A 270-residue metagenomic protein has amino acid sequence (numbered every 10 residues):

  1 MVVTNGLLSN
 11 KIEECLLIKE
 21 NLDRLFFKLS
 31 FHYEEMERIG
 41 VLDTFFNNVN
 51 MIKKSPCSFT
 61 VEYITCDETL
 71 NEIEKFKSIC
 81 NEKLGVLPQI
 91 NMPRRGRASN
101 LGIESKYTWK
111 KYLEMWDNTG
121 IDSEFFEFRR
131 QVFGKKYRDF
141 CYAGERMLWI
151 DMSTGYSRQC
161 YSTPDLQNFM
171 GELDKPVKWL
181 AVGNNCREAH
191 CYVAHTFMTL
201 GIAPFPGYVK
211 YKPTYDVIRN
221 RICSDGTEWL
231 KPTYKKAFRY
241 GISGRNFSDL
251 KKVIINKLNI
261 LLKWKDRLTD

Functional and structural regions predicted by a protein language model:
M1-F76, L87: Radical SAM/AdoMet-radical enzyme domain recognition
N10, T69, R97-A98, Q167: Generic structural signal for helix capping and beta-alpha/helix-loop junctions
L17-H32, K77-D122, F126: Structural recognition of alpha->loop->beta junctions
E20-D23, F46-N50, I79-E82, Y107-K110 (+2 more regions): Short, low-complexity, polar/charged sequence segments that are solvent-exposed and flexible
Y63-D67, M92-R95, M198: Acidic carboxylate-rich catalytic motifs and surrounding loops in phosphoryl-/glycosyl-chemistry enzymes
S99-S224: Accessory C-terminal segments flanking Radical SAM cores
P204-D270: Membrane-proximal basic amphipathic "stem/tether" segments
